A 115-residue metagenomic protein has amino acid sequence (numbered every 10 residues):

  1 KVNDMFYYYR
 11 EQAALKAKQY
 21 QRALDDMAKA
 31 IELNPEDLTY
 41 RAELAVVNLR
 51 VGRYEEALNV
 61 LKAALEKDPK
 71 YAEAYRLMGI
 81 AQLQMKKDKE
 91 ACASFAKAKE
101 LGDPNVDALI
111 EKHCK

Functional and structural regions predicted by a protein language model:
K1, L33, K67, E100-L101: Structural marker of alpha-solenoid helical repeat scaffolds
V2-Y9, K16, T39: C-terminal luminal/periplasmic domains and tails of membrane-associated envelope-modifying transferases
N3, D37, Y71, D103-N105: Residue-level recognition of tetratricopeptide repeat
K16-K29, V51-A63, M85-K97: Structural signature of tandem alpha-helical TPR/SEL1-like repeats, specifically the intra-repeat loop/turn
A72-I80: Surface-exposed aromatic
Q84-K115: Terminal, low-structured helical/coil segments at or just beyond the last alpha-helical repeat
